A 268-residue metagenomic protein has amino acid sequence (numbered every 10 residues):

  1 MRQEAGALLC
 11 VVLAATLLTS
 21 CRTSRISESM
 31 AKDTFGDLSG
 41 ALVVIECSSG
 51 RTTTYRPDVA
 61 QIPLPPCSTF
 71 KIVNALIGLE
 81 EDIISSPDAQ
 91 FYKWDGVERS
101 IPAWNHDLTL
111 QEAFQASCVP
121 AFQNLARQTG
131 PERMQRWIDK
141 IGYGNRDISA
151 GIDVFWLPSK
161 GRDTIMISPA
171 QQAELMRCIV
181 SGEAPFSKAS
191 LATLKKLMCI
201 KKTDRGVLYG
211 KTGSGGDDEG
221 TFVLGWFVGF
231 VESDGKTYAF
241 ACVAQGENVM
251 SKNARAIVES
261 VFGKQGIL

Functional and structural regions predicted by a protein language model:
M1-L9: Bacterial N-terminal signal peptides that target proteins for export
C10-T16: Bacterial N-terminal signal peptides
C21-P65, V261: Beta-lactamase-like hydrolase cores
R22-A31, P63, R127-R133, V180-V207 (+1 more regions): Structured C-terminal helix/loop/strand segments within mature extracytoplasmic catalytic/sensor domains
Y55-Q61, H106-D107, Q115-F122, G151-K160 (+1 more regions): Flexible glycine/proline-enriched surface loops and loop-helix/loop-strand junctions
P63-D88, A113, Q172, F240: Active-site SXXK
L79-D95, F186-L191: Short, well-structured active-site flanking segments
I101-P102, H106-L110, N124-M176: Mid-domain, small-residue-enriched loop/turn segments at the edges of structured enzyme/sensor domains
